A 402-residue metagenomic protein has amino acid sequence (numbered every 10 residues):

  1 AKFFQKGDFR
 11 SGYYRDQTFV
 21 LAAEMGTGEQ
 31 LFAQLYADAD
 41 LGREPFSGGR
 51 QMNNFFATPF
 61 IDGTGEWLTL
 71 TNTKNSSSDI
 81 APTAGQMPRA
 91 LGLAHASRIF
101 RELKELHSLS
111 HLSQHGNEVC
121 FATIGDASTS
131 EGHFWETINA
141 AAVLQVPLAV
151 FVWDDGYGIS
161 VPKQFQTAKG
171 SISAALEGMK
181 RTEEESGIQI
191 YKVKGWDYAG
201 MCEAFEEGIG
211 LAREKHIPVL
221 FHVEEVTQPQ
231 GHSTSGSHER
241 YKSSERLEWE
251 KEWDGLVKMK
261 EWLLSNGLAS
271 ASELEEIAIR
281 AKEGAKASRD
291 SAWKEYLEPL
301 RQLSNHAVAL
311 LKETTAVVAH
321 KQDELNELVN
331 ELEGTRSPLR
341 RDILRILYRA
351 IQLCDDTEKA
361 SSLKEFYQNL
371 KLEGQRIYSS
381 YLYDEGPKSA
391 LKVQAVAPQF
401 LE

Functional and structural regions predicted by a protein language model:
A1-F151, P162-K180, E185: Cofactor-binding active-site loop characterized by glycine-rich and histidine/acidic residues
A1-F4, P229-E402: Conserved acidic/glycine
Q17-L21, T129-E131, G156-S160, Y198-M201 (+3 more regions): Flexible loop/turn segments at secondary-structure boundaries
R101, L112-E118, A168-E207, K251-R280: Conserved thiamine diphosphate
F134-T137, E203-G210: Glycine-rich, charged/polar anion/phosphate-binding loops that engage phosphate groups from diverse ligands
A142, R213, L297-P299: Residue-level signal for alpha-helix termini/capping positions
G210-I217: Long, amphipathic alpha-helical stalk/connector segments used for oligomerization, subunit docking, or mechanical
